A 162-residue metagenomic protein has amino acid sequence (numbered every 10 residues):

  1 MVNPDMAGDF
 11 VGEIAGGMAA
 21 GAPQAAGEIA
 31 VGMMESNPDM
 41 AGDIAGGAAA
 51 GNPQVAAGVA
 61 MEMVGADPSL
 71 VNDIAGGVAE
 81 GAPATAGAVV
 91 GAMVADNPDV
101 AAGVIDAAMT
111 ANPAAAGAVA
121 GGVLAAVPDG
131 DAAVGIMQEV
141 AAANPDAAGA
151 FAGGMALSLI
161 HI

Functional and structural regions predicted by a protein language model:
M1, I160-I162: Conserved small/polar residues in nucleotide/adenosyl-binding loops
F10, I14-A19, A26-M34, A41-A49 (+7 more regions): Fold-core signature of tandem repeat domains
P113, L159-I160: Low-complexity, charged, repeat-rich alpha-helical/coil interaction segments
